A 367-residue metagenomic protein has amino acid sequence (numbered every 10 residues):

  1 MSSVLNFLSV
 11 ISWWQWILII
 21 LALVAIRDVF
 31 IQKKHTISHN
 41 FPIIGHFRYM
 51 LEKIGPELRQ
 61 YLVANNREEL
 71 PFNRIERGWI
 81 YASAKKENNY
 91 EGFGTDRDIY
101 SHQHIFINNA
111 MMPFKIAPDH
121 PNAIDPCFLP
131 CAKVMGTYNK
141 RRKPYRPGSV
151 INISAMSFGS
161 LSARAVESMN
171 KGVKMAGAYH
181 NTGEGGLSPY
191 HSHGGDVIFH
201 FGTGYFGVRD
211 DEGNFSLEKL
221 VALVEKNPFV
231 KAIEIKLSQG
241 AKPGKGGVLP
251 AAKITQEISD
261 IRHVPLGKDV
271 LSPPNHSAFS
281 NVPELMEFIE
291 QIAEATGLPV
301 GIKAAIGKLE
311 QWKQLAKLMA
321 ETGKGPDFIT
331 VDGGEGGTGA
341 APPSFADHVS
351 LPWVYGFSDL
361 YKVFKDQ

Functional and structural regions predicted by a protein language model:
S2-K174, A178-N181, G185-G195, G204 (+3 more regions): Conserved, well-structured core domains of diverse proteins
N152-S162, R209-E212, G246, S272-N281 (+1 more regions): Active-site mouth loops of central-metabolism enzymes
S160-S162, L187-H191, F206-V208, A241-G244 (+3 more regions): Flexible loop/turn segments at secondary-structure boundaries
A163, E167, A176, V221 (+2 more regions): Internal alpha/beta core interface subdomains
H180-G183, F199, I235, I302 (+1 more regions): General beta-strand structural signal in soluble alpha/beta enzymes
V197-L217, V224, E257, M319-G333: Acidic, His- and aromatic-enriched active-site or binding-groove loops in soluble protein domains that engage sugars
K226-P250, L309-E310, Q314-V331: Carboxylate/His-rich catalytic cores and anion/metal-binding grooves
L271-Q367: Glycine-rich phosphate/ribose-binding loops and adjacent secondary-structure elements that form binding surfaces
